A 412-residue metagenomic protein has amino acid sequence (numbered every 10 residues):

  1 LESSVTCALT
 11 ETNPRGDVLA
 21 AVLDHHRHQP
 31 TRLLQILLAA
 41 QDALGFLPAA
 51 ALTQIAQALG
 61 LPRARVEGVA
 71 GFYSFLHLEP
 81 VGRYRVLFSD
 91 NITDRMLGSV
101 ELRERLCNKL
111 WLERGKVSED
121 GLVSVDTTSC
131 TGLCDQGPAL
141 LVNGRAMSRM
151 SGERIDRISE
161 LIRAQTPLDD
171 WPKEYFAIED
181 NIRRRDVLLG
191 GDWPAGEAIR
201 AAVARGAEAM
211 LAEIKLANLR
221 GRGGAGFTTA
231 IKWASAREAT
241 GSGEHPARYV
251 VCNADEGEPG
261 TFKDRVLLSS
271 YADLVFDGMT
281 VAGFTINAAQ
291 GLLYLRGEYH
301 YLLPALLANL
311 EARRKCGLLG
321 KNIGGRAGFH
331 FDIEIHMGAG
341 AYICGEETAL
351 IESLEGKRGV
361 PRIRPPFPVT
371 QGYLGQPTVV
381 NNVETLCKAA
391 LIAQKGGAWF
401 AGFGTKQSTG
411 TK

Functional and structural regions predicted by a protein language model:
L1-K412: Feature of Fe-S/electron-transfer and energy-metabolism proteins that preferentially highlights extended coupling
